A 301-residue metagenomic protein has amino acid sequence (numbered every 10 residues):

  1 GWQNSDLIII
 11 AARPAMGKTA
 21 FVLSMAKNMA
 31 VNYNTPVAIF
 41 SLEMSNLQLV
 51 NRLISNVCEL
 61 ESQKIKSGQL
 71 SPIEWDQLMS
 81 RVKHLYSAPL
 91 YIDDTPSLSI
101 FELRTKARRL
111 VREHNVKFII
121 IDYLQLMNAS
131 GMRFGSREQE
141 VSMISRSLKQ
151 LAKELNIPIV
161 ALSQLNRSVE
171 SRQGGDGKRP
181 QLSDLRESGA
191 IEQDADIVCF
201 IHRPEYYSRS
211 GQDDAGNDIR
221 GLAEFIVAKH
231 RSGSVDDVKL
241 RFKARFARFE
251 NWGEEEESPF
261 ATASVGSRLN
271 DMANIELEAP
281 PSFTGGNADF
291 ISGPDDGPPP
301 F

Functional and structural regions predicted by a protein language model:
G1-M44, L98-R112, K117-I120, Q139-S147: P-loop NTPase nucleotide-binding module
D6-A11, F21, A38-S41, Q48-V50 (+7 more regions): Structured core elements
A11, M16, T35, E59 (+3 more regions): Short, small/acidic-rich helices and loops at N termini and domain boundaries of DNA replication/processing enzymes
N28-N115, A129, V238, S264-S267 (+2 more regions): Cytosolic-facing regulatory segments adjacent to core modules
L42-M44, L70, Y123-L124, Q164-L165 (+1 more regions): Short, ordered loop/turn segments at secondary-structure junctions
S62-P72, L90-S97, N128-S142, V169-S183: Flexible beta-alpha connector loops of hexameric P-loop NTPases
S99-V116, R146-L155, S168-F301: C-terminal regions of RecA-like/P-loop NTPase motor modules
V116-L162: Helical hairpin unit composed of two closely spaced alpha helices linked by a short loop
